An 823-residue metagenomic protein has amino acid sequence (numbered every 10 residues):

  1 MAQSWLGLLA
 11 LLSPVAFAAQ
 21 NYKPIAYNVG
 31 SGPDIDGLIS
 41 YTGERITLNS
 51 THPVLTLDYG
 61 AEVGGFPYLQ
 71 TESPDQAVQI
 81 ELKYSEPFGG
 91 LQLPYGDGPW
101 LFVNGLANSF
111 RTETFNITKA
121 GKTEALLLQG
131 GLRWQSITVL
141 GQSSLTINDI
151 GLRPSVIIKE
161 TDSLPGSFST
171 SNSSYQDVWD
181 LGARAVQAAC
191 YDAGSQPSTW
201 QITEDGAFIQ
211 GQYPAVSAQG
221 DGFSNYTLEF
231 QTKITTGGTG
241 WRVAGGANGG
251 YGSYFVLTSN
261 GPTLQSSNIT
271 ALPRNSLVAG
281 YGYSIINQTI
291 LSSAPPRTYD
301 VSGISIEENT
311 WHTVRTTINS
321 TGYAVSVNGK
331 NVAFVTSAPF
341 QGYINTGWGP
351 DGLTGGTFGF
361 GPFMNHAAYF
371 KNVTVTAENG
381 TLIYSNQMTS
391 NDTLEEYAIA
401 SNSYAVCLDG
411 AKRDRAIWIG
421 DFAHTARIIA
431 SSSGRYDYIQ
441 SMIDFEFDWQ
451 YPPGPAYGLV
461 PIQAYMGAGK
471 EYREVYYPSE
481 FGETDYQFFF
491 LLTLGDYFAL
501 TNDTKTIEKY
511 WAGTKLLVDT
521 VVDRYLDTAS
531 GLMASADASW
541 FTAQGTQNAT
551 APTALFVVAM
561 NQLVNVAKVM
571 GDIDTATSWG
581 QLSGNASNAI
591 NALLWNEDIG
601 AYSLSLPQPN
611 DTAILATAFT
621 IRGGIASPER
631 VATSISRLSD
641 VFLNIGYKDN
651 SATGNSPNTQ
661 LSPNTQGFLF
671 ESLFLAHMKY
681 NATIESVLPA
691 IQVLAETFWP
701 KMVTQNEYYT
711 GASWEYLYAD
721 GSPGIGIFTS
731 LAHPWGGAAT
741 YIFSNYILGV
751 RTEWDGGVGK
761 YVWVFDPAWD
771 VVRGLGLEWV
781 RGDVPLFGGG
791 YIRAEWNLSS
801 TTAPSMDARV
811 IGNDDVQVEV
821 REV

Functional and structural regions predicted by a protein language model:
M1-A18: Fungal secretory targeting signals
F17-D409, Y457, P461: Extracellular/oxidizing-compartment recognition motifs
N21-K23, L688-V823: Non-catalytic C-terminal accessory modules of carbohydrate-active enzymes
V78-I80, A125, S143-N148, Y175 (+10 more regions): Structural helix-adjacent loops and short alpha-helical linkers that scaffold large soluble proteins
L93-W100, N104, I290-I304, V332-I344 (+4 more regions): The feature captures the catalytic groove of carbohydrate-active enzymes
F102-L145, K412-S539, A543-A567, Q666 (+1 more regions): Aromatic-rich carbohydrate-recognition surfaces in CAZymes
V186, S195-E204, F208-A215, G222 (+6 more regions): Catalytic-domain carbohydrate-binding cleft regions of carbohydrate-active enzymes
P657-M702, P723: Repeat-solenoid scaffold signature
